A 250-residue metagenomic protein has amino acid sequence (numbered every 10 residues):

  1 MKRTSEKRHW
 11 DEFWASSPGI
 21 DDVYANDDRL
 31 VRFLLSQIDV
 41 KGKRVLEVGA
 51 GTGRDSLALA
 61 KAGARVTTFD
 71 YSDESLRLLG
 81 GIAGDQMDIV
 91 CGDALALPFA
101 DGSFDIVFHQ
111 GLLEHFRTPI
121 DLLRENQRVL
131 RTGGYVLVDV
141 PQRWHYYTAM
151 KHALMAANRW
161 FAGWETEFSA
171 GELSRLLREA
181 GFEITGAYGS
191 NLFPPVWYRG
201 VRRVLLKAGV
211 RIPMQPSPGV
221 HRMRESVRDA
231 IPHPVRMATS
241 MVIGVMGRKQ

Functional and structural regions predicted by a protein language model:
M1-D39, A58: Conserved class I S-adenosyl-L-methionine
T52-A96: Class I SAM-dependent methyltransferase SAM/SAH-binding core
L95-I106: A short acidic, Gly/Pro-enriched loop at the edge of an enzyme's catalytic core that lines a small-molecule cofactor
I120-Y135: A short glycine-rich, Lys/Arg-flanked "PGG" loop and its adjoining helix->strand segment in the class I
V138-V140: Acidic carboxylate diad motif detector
Q142-W164, R175: Short, glycine-/aromatic-enriched active-site segment of Class I SAM-dependent methyltransferases
K151-A153, G186-Q250: A C-terminal cap/extension of S-adenosyl-L-methionine-dependent methyltransferases that defines the acceptor-substrate
E165-G181, A187: Short alpha-helix
